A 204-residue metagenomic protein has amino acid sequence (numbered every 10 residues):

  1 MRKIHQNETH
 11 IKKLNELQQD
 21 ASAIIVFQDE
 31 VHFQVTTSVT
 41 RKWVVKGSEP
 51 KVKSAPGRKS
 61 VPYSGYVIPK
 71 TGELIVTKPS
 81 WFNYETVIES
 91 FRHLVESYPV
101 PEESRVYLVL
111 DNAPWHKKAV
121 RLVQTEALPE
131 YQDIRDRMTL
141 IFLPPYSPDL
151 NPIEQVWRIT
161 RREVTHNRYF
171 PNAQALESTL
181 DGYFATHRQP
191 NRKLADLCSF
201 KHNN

Functional and structural regions predicted by a protein language model:
M1-N204: Short functional hotspots at interaction and active-site rims
